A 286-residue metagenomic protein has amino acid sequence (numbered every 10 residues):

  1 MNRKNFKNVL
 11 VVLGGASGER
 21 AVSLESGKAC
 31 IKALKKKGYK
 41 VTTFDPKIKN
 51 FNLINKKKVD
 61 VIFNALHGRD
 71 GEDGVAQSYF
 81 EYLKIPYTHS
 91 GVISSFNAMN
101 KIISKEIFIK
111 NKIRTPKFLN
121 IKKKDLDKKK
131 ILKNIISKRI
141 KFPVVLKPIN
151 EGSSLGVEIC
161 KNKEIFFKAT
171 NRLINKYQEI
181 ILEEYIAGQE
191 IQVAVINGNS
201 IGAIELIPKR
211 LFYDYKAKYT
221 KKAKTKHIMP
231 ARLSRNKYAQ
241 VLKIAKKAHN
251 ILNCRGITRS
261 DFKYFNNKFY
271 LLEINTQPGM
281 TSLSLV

Functional and structural regions predicted by a protein language model:
M1-K4, S234-V286: ATP-dependent carboxylate activation and anion-phosphoryl transfer catalytic cores that bind Mg-ATP to form
M1-L13, V41, N55-K57, N97-Q189: Active-site nucleotide/adenylate-binding loops and adjacent lid/helix of ATP-dependent enzymes
M1-M99, I103, K122-L132: ATP-binding N-terminal substructure of ATP-dependent carboxylate-amine bond-forming enzymes
K28-A29, N171, K246: Solvent-exposed alpha-helix faces
R69, P148-I149, E184, H249-N253: Short Gly/Pro-enriched turn/cap motifs at secondary-structure boundaries
K161-K243, K263-Y270: Phosphate-binding site of ATP-dependent enzymes
